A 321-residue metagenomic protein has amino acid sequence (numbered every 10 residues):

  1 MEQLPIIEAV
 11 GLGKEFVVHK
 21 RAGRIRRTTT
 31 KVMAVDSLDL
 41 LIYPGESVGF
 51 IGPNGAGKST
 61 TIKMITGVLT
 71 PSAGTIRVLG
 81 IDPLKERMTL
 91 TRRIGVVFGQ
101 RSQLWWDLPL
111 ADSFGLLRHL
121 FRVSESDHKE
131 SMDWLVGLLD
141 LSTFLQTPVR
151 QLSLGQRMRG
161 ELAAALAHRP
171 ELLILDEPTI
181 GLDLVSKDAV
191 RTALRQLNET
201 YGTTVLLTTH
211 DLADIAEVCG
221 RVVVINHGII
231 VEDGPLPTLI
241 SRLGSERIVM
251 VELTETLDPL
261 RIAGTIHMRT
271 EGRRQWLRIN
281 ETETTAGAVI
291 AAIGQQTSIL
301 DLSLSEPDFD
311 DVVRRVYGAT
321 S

Functional and structural regions predicted by a protein language model:
D107, P148-L152: Conserved ABC ATPase signature
G115, H119, D127-F144: Conserved ABC ATPase "signature" region
L162: Hydrophobic anchor residue at the start of the ABC signature
R169: Conserved catalytic motifs of ABC-family nucleotide-binding domains
L173-E177: Catalytic Walker B motif of ABC-type/P-loop ATPase nucleotide-binding domains
R191-N280: ABC transporter nucleotide-binding domain
